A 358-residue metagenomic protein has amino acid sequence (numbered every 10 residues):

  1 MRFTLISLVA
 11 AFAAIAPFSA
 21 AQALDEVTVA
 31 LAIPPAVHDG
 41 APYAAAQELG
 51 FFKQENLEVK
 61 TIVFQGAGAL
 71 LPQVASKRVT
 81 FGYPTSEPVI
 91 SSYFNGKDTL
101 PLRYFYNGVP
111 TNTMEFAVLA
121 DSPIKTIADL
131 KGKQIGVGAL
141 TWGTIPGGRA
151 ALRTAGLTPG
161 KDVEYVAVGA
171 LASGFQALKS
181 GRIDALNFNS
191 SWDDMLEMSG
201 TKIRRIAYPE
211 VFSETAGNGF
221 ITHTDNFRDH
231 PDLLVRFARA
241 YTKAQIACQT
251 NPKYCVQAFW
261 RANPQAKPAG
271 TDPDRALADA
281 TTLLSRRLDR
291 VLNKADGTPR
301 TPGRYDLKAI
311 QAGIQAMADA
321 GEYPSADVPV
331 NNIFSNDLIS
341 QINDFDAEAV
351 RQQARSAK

Functional and structural regions predicted by a protein language model:
R2-A20: Gram-negative bacterial Sec-dependent N-terminal signal peptides
L24-S180, D184-S190, I206-E214: Short, glycine-/small- and polar/acidic-enriched structural segments that line small-molecule recognition paths
A44, I90, R149, D194 (+2 more regions): Predominant activation on well-ordered alpha-helical scaffold segments within soluble catalytic domains
E55, P101-L102, V256-A258, A326-D327: Short, hydrophobic secondary-structure boundary micro-motifs
K60-T61, E164-V166, P273-L283, V328-N343: Short linear loop/turn motifs
S122, A172-P273: Pocket-lining segment of extracytoplasmic ligand-binding domains
H230-P324: Secondary-structure end/capping motifs
L307-K358: Conserved C-terminal helix/tail region of periplasmic/extracytoplasmic solute-binding proteins
